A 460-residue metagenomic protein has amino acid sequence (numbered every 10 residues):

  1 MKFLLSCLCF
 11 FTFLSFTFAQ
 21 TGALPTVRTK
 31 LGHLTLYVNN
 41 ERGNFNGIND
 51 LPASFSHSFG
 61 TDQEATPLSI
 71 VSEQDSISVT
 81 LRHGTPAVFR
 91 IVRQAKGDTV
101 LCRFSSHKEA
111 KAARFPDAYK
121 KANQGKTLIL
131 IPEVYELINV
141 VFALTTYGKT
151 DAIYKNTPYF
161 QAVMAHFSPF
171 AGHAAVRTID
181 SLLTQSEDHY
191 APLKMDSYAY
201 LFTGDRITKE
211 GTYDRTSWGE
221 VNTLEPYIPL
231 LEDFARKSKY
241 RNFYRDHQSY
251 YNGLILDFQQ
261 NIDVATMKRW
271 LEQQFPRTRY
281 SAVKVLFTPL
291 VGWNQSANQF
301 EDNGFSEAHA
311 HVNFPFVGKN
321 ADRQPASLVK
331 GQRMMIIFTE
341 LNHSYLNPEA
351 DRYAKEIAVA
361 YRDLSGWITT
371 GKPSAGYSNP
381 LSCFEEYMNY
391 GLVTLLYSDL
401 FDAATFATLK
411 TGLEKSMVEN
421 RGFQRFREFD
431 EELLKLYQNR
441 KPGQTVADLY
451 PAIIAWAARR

Functional and structural regions predicted by a protein language model:
M1-A23: Bacterial Sec-dependent N-terminal signal peptides
Q20-K239: N-terminal low-structure segments adjacent to metalloprotease catalytic domains across cellular compartments
G22-L36, S54, F59, G84-T85 (+1 more regions): Pan-zinc metallopeptidase signature
A53-G60, T66-L68, Y251-H309: Auxiliary, metal-adjacent structural segments of Zn-dependent hydrolase domains
G211-Y213, N298-G331: Active-site scaffold of zinc-dependent metalloenzymes
D214-S217, G253-N261, R323-P325, Q332 (+1 more regions): Second-shell loop/turn segments in exported
V329-K355: Active-site recognition of the HExxH zinc-binding catalytic motif
P348-S374: Post-HEXXH active-site segment of zinc metalloproteases
